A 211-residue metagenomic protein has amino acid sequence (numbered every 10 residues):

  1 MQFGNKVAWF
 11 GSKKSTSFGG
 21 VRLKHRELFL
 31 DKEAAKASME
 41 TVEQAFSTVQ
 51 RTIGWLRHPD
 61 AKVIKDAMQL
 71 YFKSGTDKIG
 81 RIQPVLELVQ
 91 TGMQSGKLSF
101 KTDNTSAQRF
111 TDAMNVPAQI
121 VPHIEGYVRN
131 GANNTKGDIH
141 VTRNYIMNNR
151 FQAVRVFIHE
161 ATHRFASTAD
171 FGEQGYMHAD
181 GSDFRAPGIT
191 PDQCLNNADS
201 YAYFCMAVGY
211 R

Functional and structural regions predicted by a protein language model:
M1-V154, R164-R211: Predominantly extracellular/secreted Zn2+-dependent metalloproteases
